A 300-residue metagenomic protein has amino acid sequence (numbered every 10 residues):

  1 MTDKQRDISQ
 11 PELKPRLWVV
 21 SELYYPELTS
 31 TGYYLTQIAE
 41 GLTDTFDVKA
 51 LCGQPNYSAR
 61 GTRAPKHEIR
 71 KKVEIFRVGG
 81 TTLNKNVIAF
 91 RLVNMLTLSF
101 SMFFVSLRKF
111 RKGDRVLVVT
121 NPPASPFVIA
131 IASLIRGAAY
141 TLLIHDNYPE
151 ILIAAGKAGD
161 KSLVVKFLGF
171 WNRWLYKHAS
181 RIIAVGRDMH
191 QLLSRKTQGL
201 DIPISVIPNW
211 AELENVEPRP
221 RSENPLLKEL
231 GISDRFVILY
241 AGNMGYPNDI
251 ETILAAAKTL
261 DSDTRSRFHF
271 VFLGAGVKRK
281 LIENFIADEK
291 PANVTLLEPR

Functional and structural regions predicted by a protein language model:
M1-E74, L260: N-terminal subdomain of nucleotide-sugar transferases
L13, E22, L83-F90, R136-R173 (+1 more regions): Acceptor-binding helix/loop patch of EC 2.4 sugar-transfer enzymes, predominantly nucleotide-sugar-dependent
Q54, D188, I207-W210: Carbohydrate-associated surface elements
R63-H67, E217-G231: A short helix/loop element that forms part of the nucleotide-sugar donor recognition site in Leloir-type
T97-S101, V105, V116-A138, L142-I151: An aromatic- and histidine-rich active-site surface loop
L107, F127, I131-I135, S162-A184: Membrane-proximal helix-turn-helix segments that form the acceptor-binding/catalytic region of lipid-linked
G231-N248, L254-K258, V271: Conserved donor-binding/catalytic core segment of Leloir-type glycosyltransferases
T264-R265, G274, K280-R300: Nucleotide-activated donor-binding/catalytic signature segment of Leloir-type glycosyltransferases, i.e., the conserved
